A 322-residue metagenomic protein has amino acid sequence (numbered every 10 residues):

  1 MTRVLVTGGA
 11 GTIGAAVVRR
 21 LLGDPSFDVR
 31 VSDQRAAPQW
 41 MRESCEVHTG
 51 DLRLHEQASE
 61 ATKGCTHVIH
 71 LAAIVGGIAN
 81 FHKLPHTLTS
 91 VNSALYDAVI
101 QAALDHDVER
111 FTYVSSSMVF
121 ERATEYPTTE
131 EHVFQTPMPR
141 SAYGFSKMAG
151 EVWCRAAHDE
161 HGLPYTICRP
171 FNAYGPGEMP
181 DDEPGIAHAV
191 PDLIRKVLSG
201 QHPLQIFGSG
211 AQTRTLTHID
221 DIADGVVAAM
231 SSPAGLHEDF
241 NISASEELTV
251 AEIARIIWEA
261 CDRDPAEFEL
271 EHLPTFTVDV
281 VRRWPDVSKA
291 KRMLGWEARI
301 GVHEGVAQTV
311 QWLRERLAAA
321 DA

Functional and structural regions predicted by a protein language model:
V4-G23: N-terminal Rossmann NAD(P)H-binding glycine-rich loop of SDR-like oxidoreductase domains
T49-S93, D105: NAD(P)H-binding glycine-rich loop region in Rossmannoid oxidoreductase-like domains and their noncatalytic homologs
I78, Y113-P127, A142-M148, E160 (+1 more regions): Conserved catalytic-site region of short-chain dehydrogenase/reductase
T89, S93, P139-E151, E183-P191 (+2 more regions): Short-chain dehydrogenase/reductase
D97-R140, T166: Conserved Rossmann-fold NAD(P)-dependent oxidoreductase catalytic core, especially the SDR/UDP-sugar
F120-E121, A142, T166-H188, T213: Flexible, glycine-rich beta-alpha linker
T129, L198-A322: C-terminal substrate-binding subdomain of Rossmann-fold SDR/epimerase-dehydratase oxidoreductases
R140-F171, I194-G200: Active-site Tyr-X1-5-Lys
